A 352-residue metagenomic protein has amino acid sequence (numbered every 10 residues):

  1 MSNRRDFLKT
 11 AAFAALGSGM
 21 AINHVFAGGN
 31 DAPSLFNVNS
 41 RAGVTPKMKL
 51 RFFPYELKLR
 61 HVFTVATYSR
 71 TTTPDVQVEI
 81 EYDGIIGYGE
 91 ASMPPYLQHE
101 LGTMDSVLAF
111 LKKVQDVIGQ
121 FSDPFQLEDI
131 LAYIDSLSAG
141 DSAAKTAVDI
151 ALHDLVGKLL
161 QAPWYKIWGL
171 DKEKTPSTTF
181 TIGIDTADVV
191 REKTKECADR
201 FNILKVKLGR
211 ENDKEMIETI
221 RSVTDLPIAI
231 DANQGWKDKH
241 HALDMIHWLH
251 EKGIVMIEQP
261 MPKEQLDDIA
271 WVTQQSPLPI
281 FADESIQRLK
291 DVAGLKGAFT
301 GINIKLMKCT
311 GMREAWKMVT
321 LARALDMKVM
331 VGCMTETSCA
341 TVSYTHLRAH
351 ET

Functional and structural regions predicted by a protein language model:
M1-L8, P33, H350: Twin-arginine (Tat) signal peptide motif
D6-G28: N-terminal export signals
A12-F13, K195, E351: Solvent-exposed alpha-helix faces
G29-A229, G235-L243, H247-E251: N-terminal capping/lid subdomain adjacent to the active-site entrance of alpha/beta enzymes
M93-P95, T335-S338: Glycine-rich beta-alpha junction loops
V206, E211-M334, A340: Catalytic core of soluble alpha/beta enzymes
T345-T352: Conserved small/polar residues in nucleotide/adenosyl-binding loops
